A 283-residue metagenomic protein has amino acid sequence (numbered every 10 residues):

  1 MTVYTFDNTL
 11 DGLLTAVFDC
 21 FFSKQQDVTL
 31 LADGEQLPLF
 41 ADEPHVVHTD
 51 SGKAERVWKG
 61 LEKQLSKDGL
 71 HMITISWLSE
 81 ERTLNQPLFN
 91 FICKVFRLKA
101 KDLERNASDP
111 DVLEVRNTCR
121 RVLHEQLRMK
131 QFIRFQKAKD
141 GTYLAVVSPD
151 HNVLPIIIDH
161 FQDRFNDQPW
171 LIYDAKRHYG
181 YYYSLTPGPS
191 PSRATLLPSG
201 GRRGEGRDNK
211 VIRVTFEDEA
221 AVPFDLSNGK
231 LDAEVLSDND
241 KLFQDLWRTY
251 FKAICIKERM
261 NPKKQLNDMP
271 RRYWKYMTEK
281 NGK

Functional and structural regions predicted by a protein language model:
M1-G52: N-terminal ordered "arm"
V3-D11, E43, V47, R105-S108 (+2 more regions): Short, charged/polar micro-motifs that form catalytic or ligand-binding hotspots
G12-S23, N90-K94, D159-D163, D245-K252: Short, hydrophobic/amphipathic alpha-helical patches that form generic packing surfaces within helical domains
L31-L127: Charged, alpha-helical interface segments at or near domain boundaries
K101-L185, K210-A221: Internal, well-folded beta-alpha domain core
D167-P169, Y181, I212-K283: Long, compositionally biased intrinsically disordered terminal regions
T186, A194-T195: Ala/Thr-enriched low-complexity intrinsically disordered regions
A194, G200-E205: Glycine-biased, low-complexity coil/linker segments
